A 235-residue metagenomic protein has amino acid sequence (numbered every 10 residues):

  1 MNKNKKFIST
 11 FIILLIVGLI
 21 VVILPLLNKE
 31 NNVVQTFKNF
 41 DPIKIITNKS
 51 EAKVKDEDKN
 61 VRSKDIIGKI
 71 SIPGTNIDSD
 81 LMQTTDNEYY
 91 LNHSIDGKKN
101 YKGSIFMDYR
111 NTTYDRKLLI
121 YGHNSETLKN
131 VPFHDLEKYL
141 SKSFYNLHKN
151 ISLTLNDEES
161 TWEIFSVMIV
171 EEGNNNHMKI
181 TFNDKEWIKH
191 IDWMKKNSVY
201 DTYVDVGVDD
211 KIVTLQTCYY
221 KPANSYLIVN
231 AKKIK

Functional and structural regions predicted by a protein language model:
M1-I16: N-terminal Sec-pathway targeting helices
I12-N28: N-terminal type II signal-anchor transmembrane helix that functions as the membrane-insertion/stop-transfer segment
I23-K235: Solvent-exposed, non-transmembrane regions of membrane-associated and secreted proteins
